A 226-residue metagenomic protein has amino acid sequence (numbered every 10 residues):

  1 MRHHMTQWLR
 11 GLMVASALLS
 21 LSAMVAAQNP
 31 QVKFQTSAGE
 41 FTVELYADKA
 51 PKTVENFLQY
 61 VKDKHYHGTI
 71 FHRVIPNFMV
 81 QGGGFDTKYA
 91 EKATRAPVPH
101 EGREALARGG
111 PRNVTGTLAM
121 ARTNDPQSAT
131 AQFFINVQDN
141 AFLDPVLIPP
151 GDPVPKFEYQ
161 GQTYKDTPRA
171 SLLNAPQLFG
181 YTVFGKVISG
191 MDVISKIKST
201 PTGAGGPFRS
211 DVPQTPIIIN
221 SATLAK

Functional and structural regions predicted by a protein language model:
R2, T6-L9, M13-S16, L21-K226: Cyclophilin-like peptidyl-prolyl cis-trans isomerases
